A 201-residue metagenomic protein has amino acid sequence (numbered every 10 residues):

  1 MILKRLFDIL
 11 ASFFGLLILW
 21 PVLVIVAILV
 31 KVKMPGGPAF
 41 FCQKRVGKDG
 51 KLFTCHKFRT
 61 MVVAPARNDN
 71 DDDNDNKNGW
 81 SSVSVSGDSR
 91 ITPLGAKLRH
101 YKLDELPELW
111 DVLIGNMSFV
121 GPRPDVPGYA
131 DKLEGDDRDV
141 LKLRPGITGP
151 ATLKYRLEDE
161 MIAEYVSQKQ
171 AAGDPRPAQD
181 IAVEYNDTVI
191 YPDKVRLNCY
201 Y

Functional and structural regions predicted by a protein language model:
M1-A66: A hydrophobic, helix-centered structural microdomain
M1-I2, S86-R90, E105, D125: Juxtamembrane loop-helix boundary motifs flanking transmembrane segments in multi-pass membrane proteins
A27-K31, K57-V63, A96-R99, D111 (+1 more regions): Generic alpha-helical structural context detector
P38, W110-Y201: Hydrophobic structural segments characteristic of membrane proteins
K51-S89, P93-A96: Acidic, Ser/Thr-rich low-complexity segments on the non-lumenal side of membrane proteins
P93-G115: Short, conserved beta-strand/loop elements in beta-sheet-dominated catalytic cores that frequently flank divalent-metal
